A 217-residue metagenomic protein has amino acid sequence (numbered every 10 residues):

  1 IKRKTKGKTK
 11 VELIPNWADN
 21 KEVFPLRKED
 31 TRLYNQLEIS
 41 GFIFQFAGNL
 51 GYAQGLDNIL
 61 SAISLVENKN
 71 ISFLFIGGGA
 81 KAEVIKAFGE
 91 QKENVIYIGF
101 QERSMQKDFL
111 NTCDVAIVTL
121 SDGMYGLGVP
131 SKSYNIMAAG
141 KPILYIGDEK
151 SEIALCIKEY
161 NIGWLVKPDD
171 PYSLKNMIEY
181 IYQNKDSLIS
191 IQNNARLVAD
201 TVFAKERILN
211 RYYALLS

Functional and structural regions predicted by a protein language model:
I14-W17: Carbohydrate-associated surface elements
F24-L37: A short helix/loop element that forms part of the nucleotide-sugar donor recognition site in Leloir-type
Q36, A47-Y52, G79, Q101: Short donor-sugar binding/catalytic loops of nucleotide-sugar-dependent glycosyltransferases, especially enzymes
F42, L50-L65: A conserved mid-protein helix/loop that constitutes part of the nucleotide-sugar donor-binding site
Q54, E102-F109, A116-M137, P142-L155: Nucleotide-sugar-dependent
N68-G77, E83-K107: Nucleotide-activated donor-binding/catalytic signature segment of Leloir-type glycosyltransferases, i.e., the conserved
D148-I178: Change "using UDP/GDP/dTDP sugars" to "using nucleotide sugars
D169, S173, D186-L216: A charged, aromatic-enriched C-terminal amphipathic alpha-helix characteristic of glycosyltransferases across folds
